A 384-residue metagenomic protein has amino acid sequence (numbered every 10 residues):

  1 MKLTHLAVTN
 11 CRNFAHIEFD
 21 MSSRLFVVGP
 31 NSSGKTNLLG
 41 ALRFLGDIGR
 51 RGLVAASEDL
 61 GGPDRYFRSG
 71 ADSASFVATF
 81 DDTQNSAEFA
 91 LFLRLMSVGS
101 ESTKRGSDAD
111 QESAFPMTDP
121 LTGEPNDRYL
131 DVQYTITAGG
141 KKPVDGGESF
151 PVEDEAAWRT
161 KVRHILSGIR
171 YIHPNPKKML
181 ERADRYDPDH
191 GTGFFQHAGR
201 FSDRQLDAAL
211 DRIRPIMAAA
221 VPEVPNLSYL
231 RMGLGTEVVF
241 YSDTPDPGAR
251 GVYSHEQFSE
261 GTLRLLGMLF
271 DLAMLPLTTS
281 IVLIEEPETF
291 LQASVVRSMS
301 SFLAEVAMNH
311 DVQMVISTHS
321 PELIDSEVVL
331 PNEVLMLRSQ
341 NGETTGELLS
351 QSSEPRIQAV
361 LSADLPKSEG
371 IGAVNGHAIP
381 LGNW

Functional and structural regions predicted by a protein language model:
M1-R51, V239-I379, W384: Switch/communication elements of ASCE P-loop NTPase nucleotide-binding domains
K2, A71-A74, D127-D131, L234-T236 (+1 more regions): A short, compositionally biased
T4, I17, A74-A78, F89-L91 (+2 more regions): Hydrophobic residues positioned within well-ordered beta-strands of beta-sheet architectures
R12, D82-Q84, G233, N341: A generic beta-sheet turn/junction motif
G40-E112: Conserved P-loop NTP-binding catalytic core
S69-A71, Y229-L234, Q340: Short, ordered beta-strand-loop transition motifs
N85-R231: Electropositive, glycine-dotted interaction segments that contact anionic polymers or phosphate-rich ligands
N226-Y229, L234-D243: Extended serine/threonine-enriched, polar tracts that run as long, contiguous segments within proteins
